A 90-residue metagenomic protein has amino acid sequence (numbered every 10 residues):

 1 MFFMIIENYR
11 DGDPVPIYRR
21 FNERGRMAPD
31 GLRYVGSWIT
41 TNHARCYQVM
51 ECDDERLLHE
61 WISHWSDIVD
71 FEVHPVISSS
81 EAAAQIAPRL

Functional and structural regions predicted by a protein language model:
M1-V35, T40-R45, D53-L57, I77-L90: Short S/T/G/P-rich N-terminal loop/turn motif that feeds into the first structured element of a domain
D13-P14, D67-V69: A short local loop/turn or secondary-structure capping micro-motif enriched for an aromatic residue
Q48: Extracellular/luminal beta-rich ligand-recognition and adhesion surfaces characterized by aromatic-Gly/Pro-enriched
E51-C52, H64: Conserved catalytic core of Hanks-type protein kinase domains
L58-W65: Short, electropositive alpha-helical surface patch
I68-S79: Conserved short beta-strand edge segments in small beta-sheet-based binding/regulatory domains
